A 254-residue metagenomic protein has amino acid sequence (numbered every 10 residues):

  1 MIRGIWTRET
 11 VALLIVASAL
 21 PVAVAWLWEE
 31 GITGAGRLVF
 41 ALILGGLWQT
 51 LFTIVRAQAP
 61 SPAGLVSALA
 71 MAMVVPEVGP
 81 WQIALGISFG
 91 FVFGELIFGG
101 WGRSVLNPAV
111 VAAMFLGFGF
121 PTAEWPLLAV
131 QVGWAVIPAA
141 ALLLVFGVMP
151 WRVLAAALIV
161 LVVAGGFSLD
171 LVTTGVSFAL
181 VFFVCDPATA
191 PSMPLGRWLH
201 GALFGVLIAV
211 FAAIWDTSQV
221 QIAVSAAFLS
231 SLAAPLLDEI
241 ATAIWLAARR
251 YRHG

Functional and structural regions predicted by a protein language model:
M1-T50, Q221, S231, I240 (+1 more regions): N-terminal signal-anchor module of multipass membrane proteins
I2, L47-Q58, G90-R103, P138-V148 (+3 more regions): C-terminal ends of transmembrane helices
R3-V11, G31-G34, Q49-P60, V75-G79 (+4 more regions): Short, amphipathic, aromatic/basic-enriched membrane-interface segments that mark the entry/exit of transmembrane
L14-P21, R37-Q49, A63-A72, Q82 (+16 more regions): Alpha-helical transmembrane segments in multi-pass membrane proteins
W28-I43, V74-S88, L127-I137, G166-S177: Structural signature of hydrophobic alpha-helical transmembrane segments
A84, V105, A109, V132-G133 (+3 more regions): Loop-to-transmembrane alpha-helix initiation sites
G99-P150: Long hydrophobic alpha-helical segments that form multi-pass transmembrane helix bundles in integral membrane proteins
L142-P150, V162-T217, E239-A243: Hydrophobic alpha-helical bundle architecture
